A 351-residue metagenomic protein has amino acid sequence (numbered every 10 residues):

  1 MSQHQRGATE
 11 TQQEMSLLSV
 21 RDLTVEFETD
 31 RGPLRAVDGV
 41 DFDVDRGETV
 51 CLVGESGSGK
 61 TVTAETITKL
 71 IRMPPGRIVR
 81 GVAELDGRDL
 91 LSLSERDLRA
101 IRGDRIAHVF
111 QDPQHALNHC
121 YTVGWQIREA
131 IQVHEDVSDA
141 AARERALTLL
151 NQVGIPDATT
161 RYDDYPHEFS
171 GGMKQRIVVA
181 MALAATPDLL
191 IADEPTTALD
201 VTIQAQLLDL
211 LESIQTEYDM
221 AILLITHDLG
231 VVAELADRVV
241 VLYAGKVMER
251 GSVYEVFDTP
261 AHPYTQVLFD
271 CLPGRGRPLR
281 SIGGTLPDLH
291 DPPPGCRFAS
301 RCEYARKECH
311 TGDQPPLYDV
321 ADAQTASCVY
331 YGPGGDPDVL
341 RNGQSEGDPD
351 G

Functional and structural regions predicted by a protein language model:
M1-D258, G332-G351: ABC transporter nucleotide-binding domains
H4, E14-S16, P156, R250-G351: Short catalytic/signature loops enriched in Gly
